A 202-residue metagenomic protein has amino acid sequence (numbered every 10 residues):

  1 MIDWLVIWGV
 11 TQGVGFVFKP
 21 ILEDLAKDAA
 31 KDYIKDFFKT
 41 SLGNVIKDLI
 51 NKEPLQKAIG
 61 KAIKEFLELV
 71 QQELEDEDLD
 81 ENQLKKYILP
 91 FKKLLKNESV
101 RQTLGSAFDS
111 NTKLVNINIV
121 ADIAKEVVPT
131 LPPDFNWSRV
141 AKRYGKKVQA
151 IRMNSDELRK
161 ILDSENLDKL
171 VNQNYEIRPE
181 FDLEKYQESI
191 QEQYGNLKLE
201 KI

Functional and structural regions predicted by a protein language model:
M1-I202: Structure-specific endonuclease nuclease cores
